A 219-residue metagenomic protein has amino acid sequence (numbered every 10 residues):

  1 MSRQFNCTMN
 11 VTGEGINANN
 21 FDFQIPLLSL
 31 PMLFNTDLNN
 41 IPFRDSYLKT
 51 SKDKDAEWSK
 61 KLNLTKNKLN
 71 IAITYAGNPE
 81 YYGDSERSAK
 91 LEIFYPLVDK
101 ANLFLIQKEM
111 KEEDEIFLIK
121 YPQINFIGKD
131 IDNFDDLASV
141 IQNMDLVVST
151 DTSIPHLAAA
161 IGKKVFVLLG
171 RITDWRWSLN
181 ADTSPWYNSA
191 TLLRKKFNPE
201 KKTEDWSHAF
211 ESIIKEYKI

Functional and structural regions predicted by a protein language model:
M1-I219: Catalytic machinery of carbohydrate-active enzymes, primarily nucleotide-sugar-dependent glycosyltransferases
